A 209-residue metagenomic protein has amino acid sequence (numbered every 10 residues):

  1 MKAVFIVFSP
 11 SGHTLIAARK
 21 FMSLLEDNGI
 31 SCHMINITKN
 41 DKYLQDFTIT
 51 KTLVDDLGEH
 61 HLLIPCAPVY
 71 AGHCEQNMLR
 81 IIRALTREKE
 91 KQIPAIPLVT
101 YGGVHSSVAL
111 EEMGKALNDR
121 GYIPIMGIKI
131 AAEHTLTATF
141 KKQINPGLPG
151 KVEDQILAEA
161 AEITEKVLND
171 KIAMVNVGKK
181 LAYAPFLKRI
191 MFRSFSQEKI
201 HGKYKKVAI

Functional and structural regions predicted by a protein language model:
M1-E88, G150, A158, L168-I209: N-terminal beta1-alpha1-beta2 submodule of the flavodoxin-like/Rossmannoid cofactor-binding fold
A18, S106, L110, E153-A161: A structural signal for well-ordered alpha-helical scaffolds and beta->alpha junctions
K20, R80, E112-K115, E162: Alpha-helical scaffolding segments of alpha/beta enzyme cores, especially the outer helices of TIM-barrel or partial
C74-I81, K91-P94, A109, M113: Generic hydrophobic, aliphatic-rich segments that mediate packing or membrane embedding
P94-A138: Short, glycine-/small-residue-rich phosphate/pyrophosphate-handling segment
T100-G103, P146-D154: Flexible, glycine/proline-enriched loop segments at strand-loop-helix junctions that form or flank small-ligand binding
I130-A131, D154-N169: Extended, charge-rich low-complexity interaction segments
L136-G147: Acidic/polar active-site rim loop that often engages polyanionic ligands
